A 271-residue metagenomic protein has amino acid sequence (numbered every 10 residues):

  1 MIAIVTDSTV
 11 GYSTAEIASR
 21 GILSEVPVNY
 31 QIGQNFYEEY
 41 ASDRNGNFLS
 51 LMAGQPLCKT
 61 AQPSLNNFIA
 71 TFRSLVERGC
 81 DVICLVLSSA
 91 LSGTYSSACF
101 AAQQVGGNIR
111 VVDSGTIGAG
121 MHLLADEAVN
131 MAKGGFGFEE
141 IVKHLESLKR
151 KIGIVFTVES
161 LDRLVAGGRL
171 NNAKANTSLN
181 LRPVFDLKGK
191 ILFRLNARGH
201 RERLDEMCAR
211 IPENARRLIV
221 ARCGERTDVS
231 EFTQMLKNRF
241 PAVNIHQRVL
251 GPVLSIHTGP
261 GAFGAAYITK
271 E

Functional and structural regions predicted by a protein language model:
A3, T9-Q31, N35, T94-R110 (+1 more regions): Mixed-charge interfacial surface used for oligomerization/domain docking and macromolecular partner engagement
S24, A41-F48, T71, S114 (+2 more regions): N-proximal short alpha-helices
N35-C84, S88-G106: Class I S-adenosyl-L-methionine
V86-L87, V112-G115: Short beta-strand->loop
